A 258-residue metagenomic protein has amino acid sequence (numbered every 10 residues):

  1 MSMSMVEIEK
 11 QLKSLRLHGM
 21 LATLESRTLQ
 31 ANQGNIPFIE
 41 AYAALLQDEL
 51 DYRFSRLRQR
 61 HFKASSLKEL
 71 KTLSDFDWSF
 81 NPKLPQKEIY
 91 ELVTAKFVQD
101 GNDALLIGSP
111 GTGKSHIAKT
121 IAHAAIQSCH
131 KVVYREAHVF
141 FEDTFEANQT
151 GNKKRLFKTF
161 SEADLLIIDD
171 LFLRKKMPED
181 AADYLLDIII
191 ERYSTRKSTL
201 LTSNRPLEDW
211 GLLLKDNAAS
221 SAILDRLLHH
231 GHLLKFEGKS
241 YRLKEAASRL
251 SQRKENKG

Functional and structural regions predicted by a protein language model:
M1-L21: Charged, compositionally biased N-terminal leader segments and the immediate start of the first structured element
H18-E69: Interdomain "pre-motor" coupling segment immediately N-terminal to P-loop NTPase/helicase cores
L24, R135, F140-A147, G151-K158 (+1 more regions): Replace "adjacent to P-loop NTPase cores in ATP/GTP-dependent enzymes" with "adjacent to NTP-binding cores
K71-A95: N-terminal pre-Walker A segment at the start of P-loop NTPase domains
Q99-A104: Pre-Walker A (Motif I) flank of P-loop NTPase domains
L106-H130: Walker A/P-loop
H130, R155-D164: Short basic/glycine-enriched coil/helix segment immediately N-terminal to the Walker B
